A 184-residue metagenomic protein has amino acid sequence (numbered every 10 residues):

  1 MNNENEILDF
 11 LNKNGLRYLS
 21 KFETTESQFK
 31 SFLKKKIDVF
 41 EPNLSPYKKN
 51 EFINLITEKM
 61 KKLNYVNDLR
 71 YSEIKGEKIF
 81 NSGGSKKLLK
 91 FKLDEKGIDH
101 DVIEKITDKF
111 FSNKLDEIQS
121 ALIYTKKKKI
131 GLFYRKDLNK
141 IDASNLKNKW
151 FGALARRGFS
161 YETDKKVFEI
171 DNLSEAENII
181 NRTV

Functional and structural regions predicted by a protein language model:
M1-V184: An alpha-helical, amphipathic repeat domain used for nucleic-acid recognition, typified by the mTERF helical solenoid
